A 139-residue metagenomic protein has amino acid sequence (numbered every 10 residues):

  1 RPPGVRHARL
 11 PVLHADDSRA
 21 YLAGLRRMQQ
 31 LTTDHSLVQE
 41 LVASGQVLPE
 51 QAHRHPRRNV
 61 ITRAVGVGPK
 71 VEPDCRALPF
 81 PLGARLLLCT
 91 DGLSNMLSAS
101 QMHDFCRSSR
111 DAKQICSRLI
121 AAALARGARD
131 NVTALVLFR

Functional and structural regions predicted by a protein language model:
R1-G24, Q30: Conserved catalytic micro-motifs used in adenylation/nucleotidyl-transfer and phosphoryl/amide- and methyl-transfer
R9, V71-R76, L119-A122: Glycine-rich, charged/polar anion/phosphate-binding loops that engage phosphate groups from diverse ligands
H14-R19, V60-P69, P79-F105, L124-R126 (+2 more regions): Conserved beta-strand-loop-short alpha-helix elements that form and flank the Mn2+/Mg2+-coordinating active site
L22-L25, E40-A43, S98: A short, polar/proline- and glycine-enriched secondary-structure boundary/capping micro-motif
T33-L82: Conserved, helical-rich catalytic subdomain that frames metal- and/or nucleotide-binding sites in enzyme alpha/beta
S36, P56, L97, R110 (+1 more regions): Conserved active-site and cofactor/substrate-binding residues in soluble primary-metabolism enzymes
A112-A125: Short, well-structured alpha-helical segments that form the helix of a local strand-helix-strand
